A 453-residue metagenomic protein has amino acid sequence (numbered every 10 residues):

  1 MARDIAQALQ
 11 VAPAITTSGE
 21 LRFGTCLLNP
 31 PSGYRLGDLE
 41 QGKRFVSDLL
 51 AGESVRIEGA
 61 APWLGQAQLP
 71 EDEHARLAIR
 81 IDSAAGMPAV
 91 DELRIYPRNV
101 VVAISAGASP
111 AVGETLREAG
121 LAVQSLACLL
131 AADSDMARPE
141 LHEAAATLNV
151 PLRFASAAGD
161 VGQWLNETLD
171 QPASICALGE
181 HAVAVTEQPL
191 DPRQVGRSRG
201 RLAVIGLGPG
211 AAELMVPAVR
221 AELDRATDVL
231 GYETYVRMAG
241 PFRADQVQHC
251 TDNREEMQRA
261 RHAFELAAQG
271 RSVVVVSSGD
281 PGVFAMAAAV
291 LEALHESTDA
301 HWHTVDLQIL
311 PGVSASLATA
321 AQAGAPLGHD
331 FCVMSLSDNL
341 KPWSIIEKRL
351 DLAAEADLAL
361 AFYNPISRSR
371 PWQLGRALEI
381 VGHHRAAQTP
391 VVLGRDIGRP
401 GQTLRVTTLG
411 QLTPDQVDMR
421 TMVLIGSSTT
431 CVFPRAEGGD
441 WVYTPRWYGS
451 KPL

Functional and structural regions predicted by a protein language model:
M1-D135, Y232, G324: Conserved mixed alpha/beta catalytic, RNA-binding, or beta-rich assembly cores of soluble enzyme, regulatory
A2-C26, L130-G162, I309-A318, S335: Long, charge-dense
A6-A8, V46-L50, L69-E73, E92-P97 (+14 more regions): Solvent-exposed alpha-helices and their adjacent loops that cap or buttress functional pockets in soluble metabolic
P30-R76, D82-M87, D191-V195, L202-V204 (+2 more regions): A contiguous loop/helix-start segment that scaffolds small-molecule binding in enzyme catalytic cores
A84-A85, G107, D170, L178-A182 (+7 more regions): Short glycine-rich anion-binding loops that position phosphate/pyrophosphate groups of nucleotides and phosphorylated
E92-I95, H142-G196, L412-L453: ATP/nucleoside-binding phosphotransfer catalytic cores, i.e., glycine-rich phosphate-binding loops
S125-C128, D133, H142-E143, L148-Q163 (+5 more regions): Class I S-adenosyl-L-methionine
V283-A359: Class I SAM-dependent methyltransferase SAM-binding "motif I" and its flanking Rossmann-like core
